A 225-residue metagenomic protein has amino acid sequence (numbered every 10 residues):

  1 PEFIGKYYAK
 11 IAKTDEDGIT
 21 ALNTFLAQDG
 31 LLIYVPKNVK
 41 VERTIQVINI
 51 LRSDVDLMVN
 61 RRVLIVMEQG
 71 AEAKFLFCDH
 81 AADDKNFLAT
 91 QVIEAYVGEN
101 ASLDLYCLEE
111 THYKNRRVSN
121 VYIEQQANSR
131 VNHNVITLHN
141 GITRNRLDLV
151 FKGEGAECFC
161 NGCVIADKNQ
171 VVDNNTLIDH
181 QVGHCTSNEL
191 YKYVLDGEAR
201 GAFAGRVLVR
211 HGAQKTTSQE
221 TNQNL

Functional and structural regions predicted by a protein language model:
E2-L225: Conserved beta-strand/loop scaffold segments within soluble protein domains that form the structured core and edges
